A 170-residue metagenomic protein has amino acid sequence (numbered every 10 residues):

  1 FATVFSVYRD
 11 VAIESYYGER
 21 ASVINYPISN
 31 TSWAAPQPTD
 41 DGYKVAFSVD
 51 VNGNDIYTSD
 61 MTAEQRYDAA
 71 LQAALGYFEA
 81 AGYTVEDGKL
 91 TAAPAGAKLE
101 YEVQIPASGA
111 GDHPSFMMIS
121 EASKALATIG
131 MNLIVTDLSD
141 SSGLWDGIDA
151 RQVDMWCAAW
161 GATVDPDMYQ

Functional and structural regions predicted by a protein language model:
A2-K124: Append "and occasionally in soluble cytosolic enzymes with long acidic Gly/Pro-rich linkers
V7-Y8, K98-E100, T128-N132, R151-M155: Loop/turn elements at helix/coil->beta-strand transitions in domains of secreted/extracellular proteins
Y17-G18, W33, P106-S108, M131 (+2 more regions): An acidic- and aromatic-residue-enriched active-site/binding cleft used to recognize and process polar
T84-G88, A127-S142: Short, well-structured beta-strand/strand-turn elements
F116, D137, S142-Q170: Acidic-aromatic pocket-rim loops
M117-I129, I134-T136, I148: Long, His/Glu/Asp-enriched segments that create or flank divalent metal/ion-associated functional microenvironments
